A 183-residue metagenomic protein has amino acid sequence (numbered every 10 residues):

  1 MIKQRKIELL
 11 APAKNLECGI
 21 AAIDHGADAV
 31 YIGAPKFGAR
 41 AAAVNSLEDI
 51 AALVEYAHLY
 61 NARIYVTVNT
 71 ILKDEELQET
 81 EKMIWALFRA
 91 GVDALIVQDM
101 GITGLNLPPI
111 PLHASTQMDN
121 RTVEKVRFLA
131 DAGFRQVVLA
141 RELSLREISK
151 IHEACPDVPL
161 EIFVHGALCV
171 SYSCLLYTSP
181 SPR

Functional and structural regions predicted by a protein language model:
R5-A29: N-terminal basic/disordered segments at the start of proteins
L9-A11, V30-I32, I64-V68, L95 (+3 more regions): Hydrophobic faces of well-ordered beta-strands that scaffold small-molecule active sites in alpha/beta enzyme cores
A22, D99, L129, I162: Conserved, mostly hydrophobic/aromatic
Y31-E48, V68-D74: Glycine-rich, proline-tolerant flexible connector loops at the mouths of alpha/beta enzymes
A41-A51, M100-L107, E142-C155: Active-site-adjacent beta->alpha loops and helix N-cap segments on the catalytic face of soluble alpha/beta enzymes
D49-A51, L59-L105, P111-R121: Active-site beta->alpha loop and helix N-cap motifs at the rims of alpha/beta catalytic domains
E124-F128, I148: Catalytic cores of alpha/beta
Y177-R183: Conserved small/polar residues in nucleotide/adenosyl-binding loops
